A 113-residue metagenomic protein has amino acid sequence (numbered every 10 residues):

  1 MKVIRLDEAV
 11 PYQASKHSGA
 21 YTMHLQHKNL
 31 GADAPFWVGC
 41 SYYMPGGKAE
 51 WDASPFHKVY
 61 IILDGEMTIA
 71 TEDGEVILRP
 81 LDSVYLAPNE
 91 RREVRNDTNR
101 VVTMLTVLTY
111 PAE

Functional and structural regions predicted by a protein language model:
M1-P35: A short, N-terminal "cap"/entry segment at the start of jelly-roll beta-barrel domains of the cupin/DSBH fold
Q26-H27, G39-S54: Conserved short histidine dyad/triad with adjacent acidic residue
A32, P88-E113: Ligand-binding loop in jelly-roll beta-barrel domains
Y42-M44, S54-I69: Short, conserved beta-strand element in jelly-roll/cupin
K48-A49, T68, V84, P88-V94: Histidine-centered metal-chelating micro-motifs
E66-T68, E75, R91, V101: Structural motif
D73-P88: Short acidic-glycine-tyrosine-enriched beta hairpin
